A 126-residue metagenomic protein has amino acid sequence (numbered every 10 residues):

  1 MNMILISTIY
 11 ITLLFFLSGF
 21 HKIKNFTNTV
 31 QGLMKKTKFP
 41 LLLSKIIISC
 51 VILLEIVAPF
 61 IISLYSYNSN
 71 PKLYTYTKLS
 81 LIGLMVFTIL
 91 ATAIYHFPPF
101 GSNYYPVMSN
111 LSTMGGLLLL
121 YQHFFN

Functional and structural regions predicted by a protein language model:
M1-N28, L41-V57, I61-N126: Extended, low-polarity transmembrane helix blocks
G32-L41: Interfacial loop at the N-terminal end of multi-pass membrane proteins
